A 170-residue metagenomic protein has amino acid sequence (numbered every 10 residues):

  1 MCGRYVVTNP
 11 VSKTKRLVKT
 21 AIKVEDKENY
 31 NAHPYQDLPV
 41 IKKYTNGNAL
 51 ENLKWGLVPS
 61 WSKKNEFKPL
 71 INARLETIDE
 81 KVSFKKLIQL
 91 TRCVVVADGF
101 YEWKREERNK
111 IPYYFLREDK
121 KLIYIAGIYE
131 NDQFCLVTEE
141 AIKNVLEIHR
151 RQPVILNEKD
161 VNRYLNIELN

Functional and structural regions predicted by a protein language model:
M1-N170: Short linear sequence motif anchored by a di-proline
